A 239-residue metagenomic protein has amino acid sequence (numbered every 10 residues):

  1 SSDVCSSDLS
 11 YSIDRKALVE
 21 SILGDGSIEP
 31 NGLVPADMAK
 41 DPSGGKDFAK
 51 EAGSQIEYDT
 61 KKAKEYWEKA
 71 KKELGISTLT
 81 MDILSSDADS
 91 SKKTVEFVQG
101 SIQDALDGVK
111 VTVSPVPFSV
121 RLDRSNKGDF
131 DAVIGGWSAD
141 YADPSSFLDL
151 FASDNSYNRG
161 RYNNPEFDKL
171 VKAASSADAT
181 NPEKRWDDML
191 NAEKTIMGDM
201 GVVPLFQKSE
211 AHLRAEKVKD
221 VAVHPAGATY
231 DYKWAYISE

Functional and structural regions predicted by a protein language model:
S1-G32, L79-D89, A179-G198: Alpha-helical secondary-structure segments
S7, V19-E20, Q55-E57, G108-R121 (+2 more regions): Extracytoplasmic/peripheral linker and loop segments enriched in polar/acidic and small residues with frequent Thr/Pro
S10, R15, V19, N31 (+7 more regions): Extracytoplasmic/secreted envelope proteins and their assembly/folding machinery, especially bacterial periplasmic
S12-A17, I22-G26, M38, W67-L74 (+5 more regions): Sec/Tat-exported extracytoplasmic proteins
R15-L18, D25-E29, D37-D41, D87-S91 (+3 more regions): Solvent-exposed loop/turn segments at secondary-structure junctions within structured extracellular/periplasmic domains
E29-K69, S90-K92, T180: Structural transition elements
E68-A139, E210: Ligand/substrate-recognition segments at binding pockets and active sites
H212-E239: Long beta-strand-rich cores associated with HINT superfamily self-processing modules
